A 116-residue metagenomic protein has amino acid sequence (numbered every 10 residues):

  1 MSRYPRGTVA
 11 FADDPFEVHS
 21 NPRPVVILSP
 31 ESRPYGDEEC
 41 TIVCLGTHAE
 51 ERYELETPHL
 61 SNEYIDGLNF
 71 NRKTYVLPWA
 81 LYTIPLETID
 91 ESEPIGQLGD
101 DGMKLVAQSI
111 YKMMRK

Functional and structural regions predicted by a protein language model:
V18-P22, I27-D66: Compact nucleic-acid interaction/catalytic patches
Y64-K116: C-terminal terminal-subdomain/extension
